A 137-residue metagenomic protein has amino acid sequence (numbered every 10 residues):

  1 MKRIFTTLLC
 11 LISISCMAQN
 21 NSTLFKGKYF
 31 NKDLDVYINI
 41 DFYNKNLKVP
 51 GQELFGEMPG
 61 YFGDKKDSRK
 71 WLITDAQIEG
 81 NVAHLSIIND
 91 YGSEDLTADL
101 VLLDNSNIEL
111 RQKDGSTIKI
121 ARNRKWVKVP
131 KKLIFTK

Functional and structural regions predicted by a protein language model:
M1, L103-D104, P130: Serine/threonine-rich low-complexity intrinsically disordered regions
M1-T23: Bacterial Sec-dependent N-terminal signal peptides
C10-S13, L102-D104, F135: Generic detector of low-complexity/intrinsically disordered segments and short hydrophobic N-terminal stretches
N20-T97, T117-K137: Central antiparallel beta-sheet cores of small beta-barrel/beta-sandwich binding domains
H84, N107-E109: General beta-strand recognition
D95-S106: Extended Gly/Ser/Thr-rich low-complexity repeat segments, especially those forming or decorating extracellular
